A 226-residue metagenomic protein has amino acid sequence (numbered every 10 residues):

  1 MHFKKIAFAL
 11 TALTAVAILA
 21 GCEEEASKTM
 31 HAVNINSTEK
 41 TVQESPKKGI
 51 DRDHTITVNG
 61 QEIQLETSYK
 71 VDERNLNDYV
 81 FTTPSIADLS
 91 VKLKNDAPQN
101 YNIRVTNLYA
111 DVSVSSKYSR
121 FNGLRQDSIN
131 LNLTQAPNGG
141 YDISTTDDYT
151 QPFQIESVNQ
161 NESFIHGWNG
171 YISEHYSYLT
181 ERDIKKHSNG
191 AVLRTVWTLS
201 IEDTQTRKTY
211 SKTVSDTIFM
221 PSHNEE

Functional and structural regions predicted by a protein language model:
I18-G21: C-terminal motif of bacterial Sec signal peptides marking the signal peptidase cleavage site
E23-E25: Bacterial signal peptide processing site
I35-T82, I86: Low-complexity, acidic Ser/Thr/Pro/Gly-rich terminal tails and inter-domain linkers that flank the onset of structured
E73-I86, A97-N102, R182-S188: Short, solvent-exposed beta-strand/turn "edge" segments of beta-rich domains on protein surfaces
N100-G139: Extended low-complexity, serine/threonine- and proline-enriched intrinsically disordered segments
D127-S177: Extended, solvent-exposed segments with strong compositional bias
Q160-T206: Internal, hydrophobic beta-strand segments that form the core of beta-sheet-rich folds
T204-E226: Short beta-strand elements
